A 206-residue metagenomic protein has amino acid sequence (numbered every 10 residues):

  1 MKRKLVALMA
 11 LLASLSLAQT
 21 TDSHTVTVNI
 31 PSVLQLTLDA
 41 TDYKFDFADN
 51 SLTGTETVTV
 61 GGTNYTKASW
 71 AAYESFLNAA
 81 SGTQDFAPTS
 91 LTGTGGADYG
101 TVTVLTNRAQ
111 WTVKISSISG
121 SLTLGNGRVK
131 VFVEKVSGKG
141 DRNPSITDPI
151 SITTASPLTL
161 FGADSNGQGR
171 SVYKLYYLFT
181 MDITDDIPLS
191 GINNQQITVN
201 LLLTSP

Functional and structural regions predicted by a protein language model:
K2-M9: Sec-dependent signal peptide recognition, specifically the positively charged N-region followed immediately by
L12-Q19: Sec/Tat signal peptide C-region and signal peptidase I cleavage site
Q19-K130, E134-V136, P149, P157-P206: N-terminal small/polar-rich segments of proteins
G138, N143: Globin-like tetrapyrrole-binding proteins
